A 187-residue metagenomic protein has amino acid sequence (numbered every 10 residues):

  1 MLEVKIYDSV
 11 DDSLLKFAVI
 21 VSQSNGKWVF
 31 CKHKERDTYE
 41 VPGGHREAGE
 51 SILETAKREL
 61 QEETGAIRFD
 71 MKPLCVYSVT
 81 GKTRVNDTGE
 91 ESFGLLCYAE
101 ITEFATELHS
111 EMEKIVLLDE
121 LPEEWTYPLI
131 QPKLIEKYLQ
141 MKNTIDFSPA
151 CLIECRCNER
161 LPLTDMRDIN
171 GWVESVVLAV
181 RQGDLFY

Functional and structural regions predicted by a protein language model:
M1-V19, C155-W172: Acidic, metal-coordinating catalytic segment for phosphate/diphosphate chemistry, firing primarily on the Nudix
V4-V10, Y77-R84, E91, L134 (+2 more regions): Class I (Rossmann-like) S-adenosyl-L-methionine-dependent methyltransferase catalytic domain, capturing the SAM-binding
F17, G94, S175: Extracellular structured ligand-interaction cores
A18-S22, L178: Short beta-strand scaffold segments in enzyme catalytic cores
Q23-E62, Y187: Conserved Nudix-box catalytic region and its N-terminal flanking loop in Nudix hydrolases and closely related
R46-D70, Y77-K133, D165-W172: Unchanged
W125-E159, D165-M166, V173: Charged phosphate-binding loop/patch that engages nucleotide di/tri-phosphates or the phosphate backbone of nucleic
